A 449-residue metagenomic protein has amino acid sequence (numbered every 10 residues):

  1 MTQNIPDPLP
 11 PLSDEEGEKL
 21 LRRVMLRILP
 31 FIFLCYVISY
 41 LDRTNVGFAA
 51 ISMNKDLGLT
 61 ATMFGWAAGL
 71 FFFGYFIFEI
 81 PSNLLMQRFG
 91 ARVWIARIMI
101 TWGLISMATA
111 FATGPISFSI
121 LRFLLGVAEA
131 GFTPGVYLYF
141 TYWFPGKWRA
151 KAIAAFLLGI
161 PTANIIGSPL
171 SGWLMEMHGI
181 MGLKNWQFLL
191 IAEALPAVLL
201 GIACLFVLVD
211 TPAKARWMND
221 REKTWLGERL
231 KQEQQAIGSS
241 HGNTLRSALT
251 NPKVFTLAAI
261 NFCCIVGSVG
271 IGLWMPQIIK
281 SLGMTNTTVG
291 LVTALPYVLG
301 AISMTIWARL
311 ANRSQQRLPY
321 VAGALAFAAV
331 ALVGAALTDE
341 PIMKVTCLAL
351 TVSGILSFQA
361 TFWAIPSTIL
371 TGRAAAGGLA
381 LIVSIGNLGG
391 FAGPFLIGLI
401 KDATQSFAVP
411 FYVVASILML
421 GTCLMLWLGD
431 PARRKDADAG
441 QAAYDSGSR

Functional and structural regions predicted by a protein language model:
V46-G47, R246-M304, Q359, W363: Extracytoplasmic gate region of multi-pass secondary transporters
G58, G90, F111-S117, A128 (+3 more regions): Helix-breaking motifs and short loop linkers at transmembrane-helix boundaries and internal kinks in secondary membrane
I77-I116: Conserved MFS/SLC helix-loop-helix module at the cytosolic interface between two early adjacent transmembrane helices
Q87-M99, N312-L325: Cytoplasmic membrane-interface "Motif A"-like loop-to-helix N-cap segments of 12-TM Major Facilitator Superfamily
L121-L158: Cytoplasmic helix-loop-helix junction between adjacent transmembrane helices in 12-TM secondary transporters
K151-M175, P196-A197, V383-G393: Glycine-rich segments within core transmembrane alpha-helices of 12-TM secondary carriers
R317-I365: C-terminal transmembrane helical hairpin of 12-TM major facilitator-type secondary transporters
T371-T404: A late C-terminal transmembrane helix in Major Facilitator Superfamily
